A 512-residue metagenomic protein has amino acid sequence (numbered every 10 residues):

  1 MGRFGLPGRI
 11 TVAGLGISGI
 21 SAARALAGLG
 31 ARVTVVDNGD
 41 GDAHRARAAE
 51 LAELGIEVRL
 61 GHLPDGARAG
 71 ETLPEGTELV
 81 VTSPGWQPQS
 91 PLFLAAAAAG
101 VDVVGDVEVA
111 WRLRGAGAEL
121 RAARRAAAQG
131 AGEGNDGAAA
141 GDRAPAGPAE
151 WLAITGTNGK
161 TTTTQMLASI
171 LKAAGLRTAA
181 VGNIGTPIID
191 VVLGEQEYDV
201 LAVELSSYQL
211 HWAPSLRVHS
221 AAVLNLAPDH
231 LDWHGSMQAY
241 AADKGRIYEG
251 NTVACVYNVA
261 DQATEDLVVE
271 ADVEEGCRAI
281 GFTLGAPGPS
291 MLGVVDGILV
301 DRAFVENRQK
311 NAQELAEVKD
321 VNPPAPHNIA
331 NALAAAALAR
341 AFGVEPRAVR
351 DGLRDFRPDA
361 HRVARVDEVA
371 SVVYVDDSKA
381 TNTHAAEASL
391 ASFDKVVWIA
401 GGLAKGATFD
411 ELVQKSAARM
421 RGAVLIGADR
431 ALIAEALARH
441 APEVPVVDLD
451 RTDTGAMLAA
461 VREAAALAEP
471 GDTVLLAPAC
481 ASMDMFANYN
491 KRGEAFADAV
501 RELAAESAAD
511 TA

Functional and structural regions predicted by a protein language model:
G2-R9, S21-L29, E314-M420, E435: Nucleotide phosphate-binding/pyrophosphate-handling subdomain across enzymes that bind or process nucleotide phosphates
L15: Glycine-rich Rossmann-fold phosphate-binding loop(s) that bind the pyrophosphate of adenine dinucleotide cofactors
L26, V80, I154, N183 (+12 more regions): Residue-level signal for inorganic ion chemistry
A27-G28, A67-E75, P84-V259, T264-E275 (+3 more regions): Phosphate-binding loop of NTP-binding sites
A31-A49: NAD(P)-binding Rossmann-fold cofactor-contacting core
D37, R59-H62, V104-V109, A179-G182 (+5 more regions): Beta-strand->loop->alpha-helix junctions that form or flank phosphate-binding loops in nucleotide-handling enzymes
R45-I56, D410-D472, D510-A512: C-terminal helical cap/extension that packs against the catalytic core of soluble nucleotide-cofactor enzymes
A52-T72: Glycine-rich, highly charged phosphate/nucleotide-binding loops
